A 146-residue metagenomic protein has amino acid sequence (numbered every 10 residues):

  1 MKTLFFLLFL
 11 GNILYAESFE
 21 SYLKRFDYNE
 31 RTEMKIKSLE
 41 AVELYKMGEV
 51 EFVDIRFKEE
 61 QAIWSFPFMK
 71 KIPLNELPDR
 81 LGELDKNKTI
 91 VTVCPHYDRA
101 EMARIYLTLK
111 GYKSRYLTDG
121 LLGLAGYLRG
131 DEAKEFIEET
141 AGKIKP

Functional and structural regions predicted by a protein language model:
M1-K2, S18: N-terminal hydrophobic targeting signals that begin at the initiator methionine
T3-N12: Sec-dependent N-terminal signal peptides
A16-S38, A62-K88, D98-P146: Rhodanese-like catalytic fold shared by cysteine-dependent sulfurtransferases and DSP/PTP-type phosphatases
A41, E49-R56, I72: Short hydrophobic beta-strand that contains or immediately precedes a catalytic carboxylate
V42, K58, R104: Short glycine-/small-residue-rich flexible loop motifs, especially phosphate/cofactor-binding loops
K46-E51, P67-F68, K88-I90: Short active-site oxyanion
T92-C94: Short, surface-exposed ligand- or partner-binding patches at beta-edge/loop junctions that are enriched in aromatics
